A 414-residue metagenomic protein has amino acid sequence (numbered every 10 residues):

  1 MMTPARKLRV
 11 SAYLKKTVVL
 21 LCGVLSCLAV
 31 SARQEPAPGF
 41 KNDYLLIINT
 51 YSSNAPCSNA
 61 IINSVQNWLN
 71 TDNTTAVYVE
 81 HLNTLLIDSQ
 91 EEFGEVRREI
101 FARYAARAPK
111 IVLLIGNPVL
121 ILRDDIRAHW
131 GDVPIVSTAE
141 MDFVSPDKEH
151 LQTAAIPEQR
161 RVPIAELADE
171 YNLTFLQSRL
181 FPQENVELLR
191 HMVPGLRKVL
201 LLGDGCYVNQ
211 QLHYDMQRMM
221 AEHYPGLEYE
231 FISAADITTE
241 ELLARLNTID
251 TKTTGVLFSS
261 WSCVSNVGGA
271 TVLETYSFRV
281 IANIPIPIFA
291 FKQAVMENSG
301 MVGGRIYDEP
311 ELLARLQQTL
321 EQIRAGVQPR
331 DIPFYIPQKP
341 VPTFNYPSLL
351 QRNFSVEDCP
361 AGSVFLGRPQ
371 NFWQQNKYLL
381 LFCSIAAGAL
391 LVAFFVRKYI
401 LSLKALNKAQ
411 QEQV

Functional and structural regions predicted by a protein language model:
T17-C27: Bacterial N-terminal signal peptides
L45, I164-M220, F334-N345: An alpha-beta-alpha
I48-N49, Y104-G116, P134-T138, K198-G203 (+3 more regions): Periplasmic-binding protein-like
S89-K110, I121, D125-R127, L243-T254: Short, well-structured alpha-helical segments in soluble
F143-K148, A155-E166, T174-L196, Y307-A325: Hydrophobic alpha-helical segments within soluble ligand-binding/sensing domains
Y229-R324: Membrane-proximal low-complexity regions enriched in glycine and acidic/polar residues
I323-S384: Hinge/cleft segment of the Venus flytrap/periplasmic-binding protein
L366-A409: Alpha-helical transmembrane signal-anchor helices
